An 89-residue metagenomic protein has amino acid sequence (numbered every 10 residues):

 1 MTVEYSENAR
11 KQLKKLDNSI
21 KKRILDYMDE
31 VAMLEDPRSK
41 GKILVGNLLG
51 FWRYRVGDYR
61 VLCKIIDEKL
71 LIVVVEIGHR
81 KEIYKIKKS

Functional and structural regions predicted by a protein language model:
M1-Y27: Arg/Lys-rich, positively charged N-terminal/basic patches that mediate binding to nucleic acids
T2, R38, V56-Y59, K64-S89: Enriched for short, Lys/Arg-rich terminal
Q12, G50, K81-I83: Flexible, glycine-rich phosphate/dinucleotide-binding loops and adjacent beta-alpha linkers at cofactor/substrate
Q12, R53, L62: Short aromatic/hydrophobic contact patches that present stacked aromatics for nucleic-acid/ligand binding
Q12, Y27-E30, I43, V73-E76: Residue-level recognition of specific faces of alpha-helices
K15-N18, M33, D67: Secondary-structure boundary motif
D29-R53: A short, surface-exposed loop/turn module that caps and links secondary-structure elements
